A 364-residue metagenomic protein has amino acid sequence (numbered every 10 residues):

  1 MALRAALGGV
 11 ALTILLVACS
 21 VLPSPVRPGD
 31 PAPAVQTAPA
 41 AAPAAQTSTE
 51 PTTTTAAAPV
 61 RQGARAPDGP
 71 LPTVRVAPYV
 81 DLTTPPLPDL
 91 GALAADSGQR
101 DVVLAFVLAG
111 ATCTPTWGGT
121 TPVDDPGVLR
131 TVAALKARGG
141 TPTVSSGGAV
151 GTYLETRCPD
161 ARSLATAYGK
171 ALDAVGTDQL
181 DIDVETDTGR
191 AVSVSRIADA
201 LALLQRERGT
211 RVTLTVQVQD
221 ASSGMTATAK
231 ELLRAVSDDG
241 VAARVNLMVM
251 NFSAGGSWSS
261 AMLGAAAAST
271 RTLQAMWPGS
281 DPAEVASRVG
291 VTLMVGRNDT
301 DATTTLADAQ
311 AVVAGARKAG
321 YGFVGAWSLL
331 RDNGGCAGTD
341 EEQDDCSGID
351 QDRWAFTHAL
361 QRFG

Functional and structural regions predicted by a protein language model:
M1-P23: Secretory targeting and sorting signals
A2-G9, T84-L87, D101, G322 (+1 more regions): N-terminal binding-site loop/beta-alpha segment at the start of enzyme catalytic domains that lines or forms
I14, V21, R297-A355: Extracellular low-complexity, Gly/Ser/Thr-rich intrinsically disordered linkers and protease-sensitive activation/hinge
S20-V74, G364: N-terminal low-complexity, Pro/Thr-rich disordered segments that flank secretion/membrane-targeting signals
R27, D68-M276, A286, G290 (+3 more regions): Chitinase-like catalytic core of GlcNAc-active glycosidases
A66, G279, V312-V313: Generic recognition of flexible, low-complexity loop/linker segments
V212-L214, D281, V324: Surface-exposed patches in mature extracellular/periplasmic domains of secreted proteins
A283-V285, K318-A319: A structural signal for short secondary-structure junctions
